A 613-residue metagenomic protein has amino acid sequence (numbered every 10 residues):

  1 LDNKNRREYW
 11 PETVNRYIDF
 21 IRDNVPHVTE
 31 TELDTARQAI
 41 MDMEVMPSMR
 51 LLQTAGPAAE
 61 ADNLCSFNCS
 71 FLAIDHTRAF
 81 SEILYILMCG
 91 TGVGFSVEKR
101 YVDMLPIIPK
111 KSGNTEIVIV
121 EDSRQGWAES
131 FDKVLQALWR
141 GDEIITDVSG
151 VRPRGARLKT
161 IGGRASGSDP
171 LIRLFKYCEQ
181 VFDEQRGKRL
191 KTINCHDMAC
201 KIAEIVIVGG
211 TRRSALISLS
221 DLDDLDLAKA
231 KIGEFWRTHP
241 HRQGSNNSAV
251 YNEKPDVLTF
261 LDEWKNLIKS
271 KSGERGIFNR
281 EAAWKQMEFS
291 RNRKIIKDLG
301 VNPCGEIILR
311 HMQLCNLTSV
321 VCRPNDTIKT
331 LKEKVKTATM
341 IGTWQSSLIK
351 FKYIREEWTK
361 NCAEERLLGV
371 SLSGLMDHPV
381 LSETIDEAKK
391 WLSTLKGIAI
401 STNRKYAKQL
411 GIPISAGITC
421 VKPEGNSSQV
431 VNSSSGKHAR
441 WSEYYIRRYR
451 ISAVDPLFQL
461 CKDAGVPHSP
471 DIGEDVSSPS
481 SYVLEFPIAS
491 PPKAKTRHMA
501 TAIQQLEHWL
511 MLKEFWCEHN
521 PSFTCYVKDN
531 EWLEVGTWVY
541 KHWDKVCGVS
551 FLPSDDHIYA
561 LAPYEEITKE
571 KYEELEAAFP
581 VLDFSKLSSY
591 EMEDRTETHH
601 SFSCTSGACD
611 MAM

Functional and structural regions predicted by a protein language model:
L1-M613: Extended catalytic cores of very large enzyme megasubunits
